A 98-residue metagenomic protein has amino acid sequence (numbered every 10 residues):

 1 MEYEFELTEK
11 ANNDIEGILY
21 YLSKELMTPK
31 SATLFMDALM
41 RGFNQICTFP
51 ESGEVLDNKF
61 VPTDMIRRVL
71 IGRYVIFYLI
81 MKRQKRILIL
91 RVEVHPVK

Functional and structural regions predicted by a protein language model:
M1, D64, K85-L88: Residue-level signal for beta-strand positions within conserved beta-sheet cores that form or flank
M1-A38: Arg/Lys-rich, positively charged N-terminal/basic patches that mediate binding to nucleic acids
S23, F43-N44: Outer-membrane beta-barrel domain signature
L26, V69-K98: Enriched for short, Lys/Arg-rich terminal
P29-M40, D57, V61-D64, P96: Residue-level signal for alpha-helical context at structural boundaries
N44-V69: A short, surface-exposed loop/turn module that caps and links secondary-structure elements
